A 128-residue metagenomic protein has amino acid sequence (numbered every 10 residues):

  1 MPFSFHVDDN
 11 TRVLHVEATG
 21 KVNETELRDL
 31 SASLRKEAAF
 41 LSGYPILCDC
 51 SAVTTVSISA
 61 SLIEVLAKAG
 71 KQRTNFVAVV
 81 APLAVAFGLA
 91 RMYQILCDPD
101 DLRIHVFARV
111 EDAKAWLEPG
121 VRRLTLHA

Functional and structural regions predicted by a protein language model:
M1-A128: Amphipathic, Lys/Arg-enriched alpha-helical "gate/interface" segment within cytosolic domains that mediates
